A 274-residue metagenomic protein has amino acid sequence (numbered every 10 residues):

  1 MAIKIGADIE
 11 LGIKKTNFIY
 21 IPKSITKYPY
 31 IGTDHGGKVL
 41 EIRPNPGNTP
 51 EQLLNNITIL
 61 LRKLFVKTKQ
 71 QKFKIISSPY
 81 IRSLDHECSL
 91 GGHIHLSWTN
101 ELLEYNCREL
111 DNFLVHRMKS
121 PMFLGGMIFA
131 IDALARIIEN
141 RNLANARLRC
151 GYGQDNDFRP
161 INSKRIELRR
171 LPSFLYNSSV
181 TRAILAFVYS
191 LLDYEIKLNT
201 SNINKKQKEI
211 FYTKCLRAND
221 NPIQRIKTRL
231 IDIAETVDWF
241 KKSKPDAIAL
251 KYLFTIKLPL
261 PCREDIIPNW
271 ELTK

Functional and structural regions predicted by a protein language model:
M1-H86, N100-K274: C-terminal accessory/tail domains of diverse enzymes
E87-G91: Short connector loops at helix/strand junctions that flank enzyme active sites, especially segments positioning acidic
